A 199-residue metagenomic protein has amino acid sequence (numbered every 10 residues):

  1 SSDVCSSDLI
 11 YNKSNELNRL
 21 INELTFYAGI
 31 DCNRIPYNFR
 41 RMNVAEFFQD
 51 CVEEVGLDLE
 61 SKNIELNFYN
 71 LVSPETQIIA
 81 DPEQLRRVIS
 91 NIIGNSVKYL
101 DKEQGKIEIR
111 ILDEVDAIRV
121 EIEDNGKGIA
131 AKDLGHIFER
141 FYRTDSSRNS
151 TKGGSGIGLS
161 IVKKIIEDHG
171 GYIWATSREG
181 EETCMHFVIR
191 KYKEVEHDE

Functional and structural regions predicted by a protein language model:
S1-S6: Short, small-residue-biased leader/transition segments that mark boundaries at the very start of proteins
N12-L17: Short alpha-helical segment of the dimerization/phosphotransfer core of two-component systems
C32-Y37, Q77-A80: Conserved micro-motifs of the catalytic ATP-binding
N38-G56, I111: A conserved beta-strand-to-alpha-helix junction within the catalytic ATP-binding
N38-R41, E60, E65-T76: Conserved catalytic submotifs in the C-terminal HATPase_c
I129-F141: Short conserved segment of the HATPase_c
G170-G171: Conserved glycine-rich
